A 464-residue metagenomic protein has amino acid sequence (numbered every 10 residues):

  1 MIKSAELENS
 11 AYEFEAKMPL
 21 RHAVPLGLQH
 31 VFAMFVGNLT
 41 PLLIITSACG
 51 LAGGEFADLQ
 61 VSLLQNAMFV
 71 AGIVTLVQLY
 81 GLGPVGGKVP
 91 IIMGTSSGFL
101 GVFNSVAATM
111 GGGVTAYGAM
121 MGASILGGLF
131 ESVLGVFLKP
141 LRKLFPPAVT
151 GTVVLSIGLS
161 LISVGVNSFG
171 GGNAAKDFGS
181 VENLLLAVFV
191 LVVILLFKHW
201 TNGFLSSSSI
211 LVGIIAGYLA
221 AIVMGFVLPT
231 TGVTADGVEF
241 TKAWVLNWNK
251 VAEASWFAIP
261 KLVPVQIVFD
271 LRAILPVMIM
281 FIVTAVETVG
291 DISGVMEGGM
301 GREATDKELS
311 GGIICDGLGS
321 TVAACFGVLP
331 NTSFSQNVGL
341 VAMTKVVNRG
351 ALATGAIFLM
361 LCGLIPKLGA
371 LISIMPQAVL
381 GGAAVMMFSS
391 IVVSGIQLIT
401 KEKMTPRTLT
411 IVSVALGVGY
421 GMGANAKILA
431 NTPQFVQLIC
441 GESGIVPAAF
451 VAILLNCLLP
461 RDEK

Functional and structural regions predicted by a protein language model:
I2-R21, I45-G54, D58, V85 (+3 more regions): Transmembrane alpha-helical segments and their short flanking loops that form helix-hairpins/helix-helix interfaces
L20, T46-K88, L275-R349: Membrane-embedded helical hairpins/re-entrant loop segments and their flanking transmembrane helices within multi-pass
A23-A187, K367-L368, I374, A378 (+3 more regions): Early transmembrane hairpin of solute transport permeases
L26-M34, L39, V70-L79, G101-V106 (+10 more regions): Hydrophobic core segments of alpha-helical transmembrane domains in multi-pass membrane transport and ion-translocation
G53, D58-S62, F178-E182, V192-I259 (+4 more regions): Flexible hinge motifs at transmembrane-helix junctions and intramembrane kinks/re-entrant loops in multi-pass membrane
V74-G86, F130-K143, V192-G203, I292-G298 (+3 more regions): C-terminal ends of transmembrane helices
E182-L185, Q266-A273, E303-G312, V346-G350 (+2 more regions): Membrane-interfacial loop-to-helix junctions in multi-pass transporters
